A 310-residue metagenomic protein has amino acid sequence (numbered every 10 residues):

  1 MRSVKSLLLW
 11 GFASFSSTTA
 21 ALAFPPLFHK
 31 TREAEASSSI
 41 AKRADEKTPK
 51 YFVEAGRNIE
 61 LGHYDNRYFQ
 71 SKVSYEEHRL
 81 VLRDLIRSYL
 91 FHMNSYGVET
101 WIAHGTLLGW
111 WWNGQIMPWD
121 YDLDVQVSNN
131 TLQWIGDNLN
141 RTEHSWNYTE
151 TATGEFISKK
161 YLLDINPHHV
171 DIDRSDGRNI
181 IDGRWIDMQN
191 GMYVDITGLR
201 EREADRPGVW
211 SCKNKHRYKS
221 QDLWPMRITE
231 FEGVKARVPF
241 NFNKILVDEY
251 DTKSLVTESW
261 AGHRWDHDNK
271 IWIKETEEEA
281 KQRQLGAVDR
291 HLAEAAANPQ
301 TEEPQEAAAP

Functional and structural regions predicted by a protein language model:
R2-E99, Q115-W119, N129-P310: The feature captures the alpha-helical scaffold/lid subdomain characteristic of nucleotidyltransferase
G97-W112: Short gly/ser-rich loop at a beta-strand->alpha-helix junction or flexible surface loop bordering the NTP-binding
